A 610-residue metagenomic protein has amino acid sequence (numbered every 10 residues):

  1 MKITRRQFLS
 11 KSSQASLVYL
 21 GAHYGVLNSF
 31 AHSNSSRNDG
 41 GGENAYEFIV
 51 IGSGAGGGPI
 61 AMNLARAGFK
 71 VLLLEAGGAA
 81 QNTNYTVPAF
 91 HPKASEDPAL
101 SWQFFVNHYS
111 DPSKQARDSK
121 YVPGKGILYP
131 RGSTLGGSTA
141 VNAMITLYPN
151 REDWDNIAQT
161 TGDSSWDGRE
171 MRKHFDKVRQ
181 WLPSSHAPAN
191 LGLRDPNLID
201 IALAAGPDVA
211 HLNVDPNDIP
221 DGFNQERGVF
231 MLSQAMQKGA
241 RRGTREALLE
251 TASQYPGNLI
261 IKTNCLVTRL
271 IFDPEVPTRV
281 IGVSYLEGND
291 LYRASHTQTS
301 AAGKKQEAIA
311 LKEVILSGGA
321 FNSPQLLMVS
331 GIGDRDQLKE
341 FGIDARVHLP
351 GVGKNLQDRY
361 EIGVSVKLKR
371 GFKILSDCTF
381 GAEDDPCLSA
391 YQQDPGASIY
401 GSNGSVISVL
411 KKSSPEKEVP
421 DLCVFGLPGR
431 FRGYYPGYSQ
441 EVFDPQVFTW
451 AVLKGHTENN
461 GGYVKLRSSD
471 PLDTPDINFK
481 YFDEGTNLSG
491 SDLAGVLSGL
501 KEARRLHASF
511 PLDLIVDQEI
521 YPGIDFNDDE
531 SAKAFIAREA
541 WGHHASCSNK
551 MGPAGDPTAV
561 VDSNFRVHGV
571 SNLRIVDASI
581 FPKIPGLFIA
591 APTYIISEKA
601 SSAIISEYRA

Functional and structural regions predicted by a protein language model:
M1-I3, Q7: Secretory targeting signals
Q7-F30: N-terminal export signals
S36-F175, S284-G288, H296, S300 (+3 more regions): N-terminal glycine-rich phosphate/pyrophosphate-binding loop and immediately adjacent elements
N44-Y46, G303-E313, S317: Core beta-strand elements of the Rossmann-like FAD/NAD(P) dinucleotide-binding domain in flavoenzyme oxidoreductases
G77, E313, S317-N322, G331-I332: Glycine-/small-residue-rich beta->alpha transition segments that form the dinucleotide
A99, F105, P324-M328, D334-D444 (+7 more regions): Mid-to-C-terminal "cap/lid" subdomains and adjacent gly/pro-rich loops that border and regulate access to redox
A140-A143, A158-V280, L291-A294, K367 (+1 more regions): Conserved redox-cofactor binding core of oxidoreductases
T268-I271, Q446, A451, P511-I584: A glycine-rich dinucleotide-binding beta-alpha-beta segment and adjacent secondary-structure elements that constitute
